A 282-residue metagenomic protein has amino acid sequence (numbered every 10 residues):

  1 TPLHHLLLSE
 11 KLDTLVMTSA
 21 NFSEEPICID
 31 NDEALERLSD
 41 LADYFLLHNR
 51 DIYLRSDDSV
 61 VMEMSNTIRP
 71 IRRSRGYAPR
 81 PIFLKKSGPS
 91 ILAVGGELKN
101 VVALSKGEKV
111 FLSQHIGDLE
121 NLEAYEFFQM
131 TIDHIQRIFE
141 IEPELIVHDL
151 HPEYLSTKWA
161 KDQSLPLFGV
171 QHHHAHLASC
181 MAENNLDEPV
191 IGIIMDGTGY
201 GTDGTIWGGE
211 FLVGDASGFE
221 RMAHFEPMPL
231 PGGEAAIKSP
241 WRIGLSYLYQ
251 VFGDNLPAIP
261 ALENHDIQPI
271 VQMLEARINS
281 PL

Functional and structural regions predicted by a protein language model:
T1-L282: Acidic, glycine-enriched active-site microenvironments
